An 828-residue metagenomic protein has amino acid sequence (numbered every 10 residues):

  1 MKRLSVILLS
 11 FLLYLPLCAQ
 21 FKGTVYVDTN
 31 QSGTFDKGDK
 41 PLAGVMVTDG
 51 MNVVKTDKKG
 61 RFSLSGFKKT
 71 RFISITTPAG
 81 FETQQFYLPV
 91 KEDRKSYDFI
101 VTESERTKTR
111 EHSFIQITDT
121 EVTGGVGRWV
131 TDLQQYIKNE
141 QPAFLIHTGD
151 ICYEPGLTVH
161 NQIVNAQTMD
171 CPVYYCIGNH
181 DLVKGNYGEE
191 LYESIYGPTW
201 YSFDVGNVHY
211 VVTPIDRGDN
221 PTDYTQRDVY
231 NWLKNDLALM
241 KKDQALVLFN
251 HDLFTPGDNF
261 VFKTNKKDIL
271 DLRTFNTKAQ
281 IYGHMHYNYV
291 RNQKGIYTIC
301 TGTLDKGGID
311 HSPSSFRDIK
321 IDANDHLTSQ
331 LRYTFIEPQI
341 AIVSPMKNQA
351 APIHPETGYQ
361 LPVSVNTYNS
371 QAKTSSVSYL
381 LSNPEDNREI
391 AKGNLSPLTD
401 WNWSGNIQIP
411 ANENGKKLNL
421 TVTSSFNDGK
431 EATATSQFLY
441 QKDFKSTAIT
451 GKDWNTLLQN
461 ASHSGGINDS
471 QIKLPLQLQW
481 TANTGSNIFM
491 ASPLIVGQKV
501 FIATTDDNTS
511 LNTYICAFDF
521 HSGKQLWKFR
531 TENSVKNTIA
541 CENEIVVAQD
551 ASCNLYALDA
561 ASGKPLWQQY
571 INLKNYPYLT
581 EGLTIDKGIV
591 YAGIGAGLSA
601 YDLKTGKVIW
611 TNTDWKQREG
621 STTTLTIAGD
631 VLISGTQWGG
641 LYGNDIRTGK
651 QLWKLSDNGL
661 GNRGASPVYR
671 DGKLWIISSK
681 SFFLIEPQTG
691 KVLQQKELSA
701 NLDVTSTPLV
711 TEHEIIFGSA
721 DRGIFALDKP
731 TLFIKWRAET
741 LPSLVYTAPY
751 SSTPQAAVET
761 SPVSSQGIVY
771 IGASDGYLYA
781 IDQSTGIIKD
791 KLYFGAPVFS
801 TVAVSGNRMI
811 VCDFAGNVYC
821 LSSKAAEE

Functional and structural regions predicted by a protein language model:
K22, T29, T77-A79, Y87-V159: N-terminal active-site segment of His-dependent metallophosphoesterases
G33-F35, T48-R61: Short, acidic Ser/Thr/Gly-rich low-complexity loop/linker segments typical of extracellular and cell-surface proteins
N52-V53, K68-G80: A short, solvent-exposed beta-strand micro-motif common in secreted/extracellular proteins
K58-G66, Y777: Short, surface-exposed beta-strand/beta-hairpin micro-motifs centered on an aromatic residue
P78-A79, L88, D93, L157-K242 (+2 more regions): Extended active-site neighborhood of metal-dependent phosphoesterases/phosphodiesterases
I296-T367, K373-S378: Binuclear metal-dependent phosphoesterase catalytic core
T447-Q477: Blade/loop signatures of beta-propeller domains
W480-V496, T504-T513, L526-E542, W567-D586 (+9 more regions): Extracytoplasmic beta-rich repeat domains
